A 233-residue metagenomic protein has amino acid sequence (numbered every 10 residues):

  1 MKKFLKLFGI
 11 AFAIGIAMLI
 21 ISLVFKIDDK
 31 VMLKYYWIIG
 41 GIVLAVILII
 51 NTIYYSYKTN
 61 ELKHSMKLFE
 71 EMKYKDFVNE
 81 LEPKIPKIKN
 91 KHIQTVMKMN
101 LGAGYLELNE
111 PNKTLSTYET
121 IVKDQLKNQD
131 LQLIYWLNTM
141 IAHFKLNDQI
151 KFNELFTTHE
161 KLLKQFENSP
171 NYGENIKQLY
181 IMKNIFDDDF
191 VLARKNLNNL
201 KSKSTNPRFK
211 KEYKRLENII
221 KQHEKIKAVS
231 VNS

Functional and structural regions predicted by a protein language model:
I38-L62, M66-L68: Transmembrane alpha-helices and immediately adjacent membrane-cytoplasm interface residues in multi-pass integral
L48-Y54, E82-K91, E119-Q129, T158-S169 (+1 more regions): Solenoid-like repeat scaffolds
K63, I93, M99-N100, I134-I141 (+3 more regions): "A position-specific structural signal for the A-helix of alpha-solenoid helical repeats
K67, K87, G104, A142-K145 (+1 more regions): Residue-level signature for tetratricopeptide repeat
E71-K75, P111, Q149, F190: TPR-repeat structural position
K98-P111, E119-E174: Alpha-helical adaptor scaffolds
